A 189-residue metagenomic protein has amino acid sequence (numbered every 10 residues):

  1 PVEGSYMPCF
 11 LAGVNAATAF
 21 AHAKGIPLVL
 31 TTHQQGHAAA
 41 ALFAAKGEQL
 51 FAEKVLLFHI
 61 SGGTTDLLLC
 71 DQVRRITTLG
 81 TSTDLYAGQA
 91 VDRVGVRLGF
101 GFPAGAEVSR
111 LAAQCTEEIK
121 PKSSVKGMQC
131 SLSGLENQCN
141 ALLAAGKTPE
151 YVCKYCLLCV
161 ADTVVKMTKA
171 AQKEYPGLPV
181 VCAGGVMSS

Functional and structural regions predicted by a protein language model:
P1-T18, H22: Short beta-strand-loop/turn "lid" adjacent to the catalytic site in phosphate-handling enzymes
P1-V2, S61, V164, V180-S188: Glycine-rich beta-strand-to-loop/alpha-helix junction loops that act as flexible
P1-Y6, T32-A38, T64: Acidic, glycine-rich active-site loops and adjacent beta-strand->loop/helix elements that engage anionic groups
C9, V55-H59, V181: Short glycine-aspartate micro-motif
A16-T32, A40-L42: Nucleotide and nucleotide-moiety/phosphate-recognizing core
T31-V55: Conserved phosphate-binding catalytic cores of ATP/NTP-utilizing and phosphoryl-transfer enzymes
F51-E53, F58-I60, D66-K147: A short helix-loop
G127-S133, N137-V181: Adenine-nucleotide phosphate-binding core of ATP-dependent small-molecule kinases
